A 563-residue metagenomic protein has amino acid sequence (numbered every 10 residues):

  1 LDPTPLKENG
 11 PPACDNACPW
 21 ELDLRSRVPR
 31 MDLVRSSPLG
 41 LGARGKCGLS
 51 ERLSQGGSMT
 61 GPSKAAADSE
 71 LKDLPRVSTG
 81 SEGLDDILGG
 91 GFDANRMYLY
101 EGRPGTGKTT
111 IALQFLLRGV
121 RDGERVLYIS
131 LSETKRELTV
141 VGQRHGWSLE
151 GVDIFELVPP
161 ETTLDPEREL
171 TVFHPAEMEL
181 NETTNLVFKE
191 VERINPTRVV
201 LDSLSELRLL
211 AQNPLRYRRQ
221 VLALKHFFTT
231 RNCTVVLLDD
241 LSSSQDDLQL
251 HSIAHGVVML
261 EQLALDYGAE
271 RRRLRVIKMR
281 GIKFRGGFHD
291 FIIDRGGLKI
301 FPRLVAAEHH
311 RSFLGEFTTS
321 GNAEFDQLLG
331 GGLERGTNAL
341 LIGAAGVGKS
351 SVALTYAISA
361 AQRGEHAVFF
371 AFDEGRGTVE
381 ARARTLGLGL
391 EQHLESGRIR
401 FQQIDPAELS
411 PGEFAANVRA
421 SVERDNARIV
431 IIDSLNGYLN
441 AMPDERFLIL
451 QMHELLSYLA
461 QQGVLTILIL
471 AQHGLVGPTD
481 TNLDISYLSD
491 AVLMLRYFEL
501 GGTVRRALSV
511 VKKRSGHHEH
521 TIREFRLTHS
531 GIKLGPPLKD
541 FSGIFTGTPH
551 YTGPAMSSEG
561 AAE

Functional and structural regions predicted by a protein language model:
G61-P62, A66-E70, A176, T184 (+6 more regions): Conserved P-loop NTPase
S81-G91, N322-G332: Pre-Walker A adenine-sensing motif
G91-V152, E156, L329-G389: Walker A/P-loop NTP-binding active-site region of P-loop NTPases, recognizing the glycine-rich GxxxxGKT/S
Y98, T171-I253, V257, E408-V492 (+1 more regions): P-loop NTPase motor core
E124-A211, E365-F447: Conserved inter-motif catalytic segment of the P-loop NTP-binding fold
S132-R136, R144, V158-T163, S205-L207 (+16 more regions): Conserved nucleotide-binding/hydrolysis micro-motifs of P-loop NTPases
